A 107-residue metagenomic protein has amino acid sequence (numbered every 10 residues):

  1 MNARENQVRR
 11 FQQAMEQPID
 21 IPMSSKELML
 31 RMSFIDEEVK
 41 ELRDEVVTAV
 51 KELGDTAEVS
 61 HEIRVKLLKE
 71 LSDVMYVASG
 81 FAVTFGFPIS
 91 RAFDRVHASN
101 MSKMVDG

Functional and structural regions predicted by a protein language model:
M1-G107: Flexible "arm" and connector segments at domain edges
